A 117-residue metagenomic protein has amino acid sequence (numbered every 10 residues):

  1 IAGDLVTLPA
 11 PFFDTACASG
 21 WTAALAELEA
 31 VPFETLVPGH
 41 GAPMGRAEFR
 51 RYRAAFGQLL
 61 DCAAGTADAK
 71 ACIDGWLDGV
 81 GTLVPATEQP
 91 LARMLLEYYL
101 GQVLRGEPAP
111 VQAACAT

Functional and structural regions predicted by a protein language model:
I1-Q58: Metallo-beta-lactamase
A30-T35, P43-T117: Accessory terminal helices/loops
